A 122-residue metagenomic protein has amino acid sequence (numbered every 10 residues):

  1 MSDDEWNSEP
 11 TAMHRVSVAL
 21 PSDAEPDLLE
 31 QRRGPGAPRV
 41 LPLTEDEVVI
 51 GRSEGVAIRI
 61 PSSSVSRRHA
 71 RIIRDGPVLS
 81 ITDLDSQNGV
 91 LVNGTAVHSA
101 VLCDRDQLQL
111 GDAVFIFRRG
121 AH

Functional and structural regions predicted by a protein language model:
M1-P61, I73: Intrinsically disordered, low-complexity acidic Ser/Thr-rich regulatory segments
A37-V114: Forkhead-associated
F117-H122: Short, compositionally biased
